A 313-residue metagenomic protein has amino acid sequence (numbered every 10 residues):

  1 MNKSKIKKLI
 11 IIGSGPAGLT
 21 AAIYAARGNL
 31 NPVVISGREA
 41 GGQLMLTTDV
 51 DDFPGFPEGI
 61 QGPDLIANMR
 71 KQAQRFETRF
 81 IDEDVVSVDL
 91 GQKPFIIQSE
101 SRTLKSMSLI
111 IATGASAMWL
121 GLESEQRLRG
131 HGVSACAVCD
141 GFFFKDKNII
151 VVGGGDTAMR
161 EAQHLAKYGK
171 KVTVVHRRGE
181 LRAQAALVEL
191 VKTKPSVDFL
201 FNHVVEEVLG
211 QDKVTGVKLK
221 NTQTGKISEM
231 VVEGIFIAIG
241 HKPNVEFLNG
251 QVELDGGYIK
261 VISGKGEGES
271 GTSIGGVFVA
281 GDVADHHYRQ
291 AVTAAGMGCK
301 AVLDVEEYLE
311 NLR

Functional and structural regions predicted by a protein language model:
N2-F76, K147, G153, M159-A185 (+1 more regions): Beta1-alpha1 glycine-rich phosphate/pyrophosphate-binding loop at the start of Rossmann-like nucleotide-binding domains
I6-K7, S99, S106-M107, D146 (+2 more regions): Active-site acidic short loop of glycosyltransferases
R38, L44-L46, L120-S124, L248: Conserved catalytic-core motifs of eukaryotic protein kinase domains, centered on the activation segment
Q43, W119-L120, M159-R160, I227 (+2 more regions): Glycine/Thr-rich phosphate-binding loops of Rossmann-like dinucleotide-binding domains
A73-Q92, I96-Q98, T103-S106, K167-G264 (+1 more regions): A Rossmann-like FAD-binding core segment of flavoenzymes
F80-F142: Glycine/small-residue-rich loop that forms an oxyanion/phosphate-binding "nest" at active or ligand-binding sites
G121, R127-F143, I239-Y288, T293 (+2 more regions): FAD-site-proximal beta/loop scaffold in flavoenzymes
